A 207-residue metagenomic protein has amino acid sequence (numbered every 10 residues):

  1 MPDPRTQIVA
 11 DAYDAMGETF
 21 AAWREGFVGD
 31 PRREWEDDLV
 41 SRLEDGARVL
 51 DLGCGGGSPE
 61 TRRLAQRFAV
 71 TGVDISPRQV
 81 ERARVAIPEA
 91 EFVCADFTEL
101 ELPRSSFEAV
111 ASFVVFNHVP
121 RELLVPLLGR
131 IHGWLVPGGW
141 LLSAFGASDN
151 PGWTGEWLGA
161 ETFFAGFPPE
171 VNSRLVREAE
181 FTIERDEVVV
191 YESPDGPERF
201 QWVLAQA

Functional and structural regions predicted by a protein language model:
M1-D45, D149: Conserved class I S-adenosyl-L-methionine
L50-E99: Class I SAM-dependent methyltransferase SAM/SAH-binding core
A111: A conserved beta-strand element that flanks and buttresses the S-adenosyl-L-methionine
V125-P137: A short glycine-rich, Lys/Arg-flanked "PGG" loop and its adjoining helix->strand segment in the class I
G138-F145: Conserved beta-strand signature within the Rossmann-like core of class I S-adenosyl-L-methionine
G146-F163: Short, glycine-/aromatic-enriched active-site segment of Class I SAM-dependent methyltransferases
F164-E180: Short alpha-helix
E192-A207: Core SAM-dependent methyltransferase catalytic element
